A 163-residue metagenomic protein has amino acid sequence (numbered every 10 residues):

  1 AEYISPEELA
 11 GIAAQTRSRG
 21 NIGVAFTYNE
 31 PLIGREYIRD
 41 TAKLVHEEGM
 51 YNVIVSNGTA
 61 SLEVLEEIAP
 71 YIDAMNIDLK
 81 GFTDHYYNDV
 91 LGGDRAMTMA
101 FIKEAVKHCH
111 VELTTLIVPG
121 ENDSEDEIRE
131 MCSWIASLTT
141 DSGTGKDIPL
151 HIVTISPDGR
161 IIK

Functional and structural regions predicted by a protein language model:
A1-A74: Conserved Radical SAM active-site core
A14-L44, T83-M99, T115-E130: Conserved glycine-rich "GG(E/T)P / GGGxP" loop and the immediately following alpha-helix in the radical SAM core
Y28-I33, G58-L65, A74-G92, H110-N122 (+1 more regions): Conserved radical SAM core fold
R39-G49, A100-H108, K163: Alpha-helix-loop-beta-strand connector modules within alpha/beta enzyme cores
M97-I161: Conserved C-terminal portion of the radical SAM core fold that forms the substrate/S-adenosylmethionine-binding
